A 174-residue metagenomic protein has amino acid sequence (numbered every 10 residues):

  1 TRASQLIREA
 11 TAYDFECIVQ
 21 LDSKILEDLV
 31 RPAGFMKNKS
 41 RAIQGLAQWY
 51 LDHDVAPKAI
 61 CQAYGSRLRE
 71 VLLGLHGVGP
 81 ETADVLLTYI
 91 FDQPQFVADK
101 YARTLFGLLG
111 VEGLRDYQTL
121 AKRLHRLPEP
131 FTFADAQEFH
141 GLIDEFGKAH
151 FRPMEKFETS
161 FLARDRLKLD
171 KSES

Functional and structural regions predicted by a protein language model:
T1-E173: Catalytic cores of DNA base-excision repair glycosylases
